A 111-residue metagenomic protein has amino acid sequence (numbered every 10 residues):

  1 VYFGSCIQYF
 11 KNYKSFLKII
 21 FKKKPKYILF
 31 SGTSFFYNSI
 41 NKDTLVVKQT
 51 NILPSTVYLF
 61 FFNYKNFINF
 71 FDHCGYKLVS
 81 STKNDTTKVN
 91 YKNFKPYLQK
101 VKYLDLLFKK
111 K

Functional and structural regions predicted by a protein language model:
V1-F3, K23-K24, L106: A generic "structured core" feature
V1-Y13: A short SAM/SAH-binding and catalytic strip from SAM-dependent methyltransferases
I7-Q8, S34-F36, N84-T86: Short, solvent-exposed loop/turn segments at secondary-structure junctions
I19-I20: Class I S-adenosylmethionine-dependent transferase superfamily signal
K24-K48: Conserved beta-strand signature within the Rossmann-like core of class I S-adenosyl-L-methionine
T44-F60: Acidic, Ser/Thr-rich peripheral helices and adjacent loops at domain boundaries
S55-N84: Short alpha-helix
T82, T87-K111: Core SAM-dependent methyltransferase catalytic element
